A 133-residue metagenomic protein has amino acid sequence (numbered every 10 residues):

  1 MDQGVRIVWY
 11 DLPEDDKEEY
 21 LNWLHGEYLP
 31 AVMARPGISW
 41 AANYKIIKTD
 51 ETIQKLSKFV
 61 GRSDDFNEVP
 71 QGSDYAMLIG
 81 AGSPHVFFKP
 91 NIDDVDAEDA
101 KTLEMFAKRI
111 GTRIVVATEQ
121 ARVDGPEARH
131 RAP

Functional and structural regions predicted by a protein language model:
M1-P133: Macromolecular interaction modules
